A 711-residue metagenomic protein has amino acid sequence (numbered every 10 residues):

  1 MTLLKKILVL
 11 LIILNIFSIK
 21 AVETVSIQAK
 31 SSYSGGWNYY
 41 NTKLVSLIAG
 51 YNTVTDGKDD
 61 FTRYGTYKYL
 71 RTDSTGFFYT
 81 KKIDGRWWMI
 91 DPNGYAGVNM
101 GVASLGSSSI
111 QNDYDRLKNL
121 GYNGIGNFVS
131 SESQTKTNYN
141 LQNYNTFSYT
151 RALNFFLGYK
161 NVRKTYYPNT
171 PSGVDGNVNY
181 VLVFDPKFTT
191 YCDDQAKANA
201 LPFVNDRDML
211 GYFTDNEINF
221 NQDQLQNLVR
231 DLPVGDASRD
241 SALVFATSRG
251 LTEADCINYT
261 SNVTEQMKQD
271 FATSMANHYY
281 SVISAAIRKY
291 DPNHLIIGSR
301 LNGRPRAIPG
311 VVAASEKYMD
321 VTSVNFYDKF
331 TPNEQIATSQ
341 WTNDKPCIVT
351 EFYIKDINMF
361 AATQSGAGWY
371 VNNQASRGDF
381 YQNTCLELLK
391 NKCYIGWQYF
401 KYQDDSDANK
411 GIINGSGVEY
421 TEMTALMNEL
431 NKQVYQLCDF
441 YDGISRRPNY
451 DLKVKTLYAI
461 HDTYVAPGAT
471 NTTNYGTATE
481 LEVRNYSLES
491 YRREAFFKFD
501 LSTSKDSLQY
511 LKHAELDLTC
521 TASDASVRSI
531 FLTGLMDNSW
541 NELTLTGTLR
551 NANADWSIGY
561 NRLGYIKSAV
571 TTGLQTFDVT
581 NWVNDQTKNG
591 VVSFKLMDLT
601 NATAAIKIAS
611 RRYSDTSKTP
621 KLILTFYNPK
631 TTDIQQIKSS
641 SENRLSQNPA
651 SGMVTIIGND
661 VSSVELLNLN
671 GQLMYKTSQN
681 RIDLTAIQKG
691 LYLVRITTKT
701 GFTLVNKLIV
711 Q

Functional and structural regions predicted by a protein language model:
N15, Y450-T503, M536, N553-D555 (+3 more regions): Flexible, small-residue-rich N-terminal segments that precede or flank a structured functional core
P92, G176-V183, D206-N293, G298-G303 (+1 more regions): Polysaccharide-binding and catalytic clefts of secreted carbohydrate-active enzymes
Y167-V181, V263-M267, N343-Y381, F400: Active-site clefts of carbohydrate-active enzymes
M209-G211, N216, F352, S365-S416: Substrate-binding cleft of secreted/luminal carbohydrate-active enzymes
V229-S238, F400-D451: Aromatic-rich peripheral "rim/lid" segments of glycoside hydrolase catalytic domains that contact and position glycan
D270-A285, D291-G366, L386: Glycoside hydrolase catalytic-domain groove-lining segments
A522-G590: Beta-strand-rich interaction/scaffold domains
Q635-Q711: C-terminal outer-membrane/trafficking sorting elements
